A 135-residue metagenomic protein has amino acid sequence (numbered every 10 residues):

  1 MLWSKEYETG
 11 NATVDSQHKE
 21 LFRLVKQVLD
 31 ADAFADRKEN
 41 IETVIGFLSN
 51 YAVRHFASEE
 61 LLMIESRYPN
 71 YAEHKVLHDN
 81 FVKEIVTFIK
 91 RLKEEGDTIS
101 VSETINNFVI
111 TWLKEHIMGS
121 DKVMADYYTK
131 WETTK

Functional and structural regions predicted by a protein language model:
M1-K135: Small-residue-biased structural context
